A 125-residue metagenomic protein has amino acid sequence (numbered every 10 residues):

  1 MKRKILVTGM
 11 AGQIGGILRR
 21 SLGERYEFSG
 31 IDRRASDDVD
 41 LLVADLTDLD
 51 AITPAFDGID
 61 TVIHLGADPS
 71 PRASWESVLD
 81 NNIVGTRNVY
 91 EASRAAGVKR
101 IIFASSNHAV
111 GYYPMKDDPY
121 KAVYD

Functional and structural regions predicted by a protein language model:
R3-R25: N-terminal Rossmann NAD(P)H-binding glycine-rich loop of SDR-like oxidoreductase domains
L6, L42, L79: Conserved Rossmann-like nucleotide-binding pocket used by diverse enzymes that bind dinucleotide cofactors
T8, I31, V62-G66, I101-N107: SDR active-site strand-loop-helix element
F28: Short beta-strand element of Class I
R33-D48: Rossmann-fold cofactor-recognition segment
L46-N81, Y112: NAD(P)H-binding glycine-rich loop region in Rossmannoid oxidoreductase-like domains and their noncatalytic homologs
V62, A73-I102: NAD(P)-cofactor binding segment of oxidoreductase domains
N88-D125: Conserved Rossmann-fold NAD(P)-dependent oxidoreductase catalytic core, especially the SDR/UDP-sugar
